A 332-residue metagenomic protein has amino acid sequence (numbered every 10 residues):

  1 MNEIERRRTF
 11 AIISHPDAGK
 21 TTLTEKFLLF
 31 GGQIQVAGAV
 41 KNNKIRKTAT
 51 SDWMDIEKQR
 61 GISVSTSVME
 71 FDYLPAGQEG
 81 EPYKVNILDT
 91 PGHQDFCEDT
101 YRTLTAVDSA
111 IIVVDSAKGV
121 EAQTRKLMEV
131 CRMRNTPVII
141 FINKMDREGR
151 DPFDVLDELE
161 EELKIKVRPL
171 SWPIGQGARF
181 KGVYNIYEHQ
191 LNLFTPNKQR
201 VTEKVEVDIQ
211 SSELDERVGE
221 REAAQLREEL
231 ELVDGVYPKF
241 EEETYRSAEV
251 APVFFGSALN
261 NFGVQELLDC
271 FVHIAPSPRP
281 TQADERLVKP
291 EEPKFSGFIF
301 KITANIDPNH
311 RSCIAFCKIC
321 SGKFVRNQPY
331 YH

Functional and structural regions predicted by a protein language model:
M1-H332: Structural and coupling elements of P-loop NTPases
